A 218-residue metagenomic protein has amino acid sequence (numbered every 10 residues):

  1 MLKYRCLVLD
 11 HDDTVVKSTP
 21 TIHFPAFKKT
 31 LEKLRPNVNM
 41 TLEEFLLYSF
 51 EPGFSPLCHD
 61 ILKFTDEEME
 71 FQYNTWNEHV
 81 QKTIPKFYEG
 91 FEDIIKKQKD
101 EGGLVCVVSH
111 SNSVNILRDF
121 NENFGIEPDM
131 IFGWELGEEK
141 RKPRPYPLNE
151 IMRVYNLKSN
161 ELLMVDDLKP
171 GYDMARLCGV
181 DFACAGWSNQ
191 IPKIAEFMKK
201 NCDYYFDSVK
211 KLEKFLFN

Functional and structural regions predicted by a protein language model:
M1-R5, S113, R118-N218: Asp-based, Mg2+/Mn2+-dependent phosphohydrolase catalytic module
L2-D93: N-terminal helical cap/lid subdomain that shapes the substrate entry/recognition surface in HAD-like hydrolases
P36, F64, G103, L157 (+1 more regions): Short glycine/serine/threonine/alanine-rich loop segments
H79-V107, S113, P145: Short, acidic loop-to-helix structural element flanking the phosphoryl-transfer center in phosphate-processing enzymes
